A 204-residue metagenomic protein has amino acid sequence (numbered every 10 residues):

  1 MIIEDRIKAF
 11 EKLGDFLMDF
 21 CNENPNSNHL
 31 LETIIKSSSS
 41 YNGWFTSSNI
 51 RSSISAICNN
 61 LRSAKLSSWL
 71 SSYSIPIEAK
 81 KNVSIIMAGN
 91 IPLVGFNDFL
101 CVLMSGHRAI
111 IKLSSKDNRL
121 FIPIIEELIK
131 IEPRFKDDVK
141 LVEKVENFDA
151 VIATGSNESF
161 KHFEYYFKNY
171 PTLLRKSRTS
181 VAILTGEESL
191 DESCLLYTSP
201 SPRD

Functional and structural regions predicted by a protein language model:
M1-S84: N-terminal Rossmann-like NAD(P)+-binding subdomain of aldehyde/semialdehyde dehydrogenases
E11, S189, R203: Residue-level marker of positions within ordered structural domains that often coincide with functionally constrained
F16, E127, I131, S201: Active-site catalytic microenvironments for nucleophilic, acid-base chemistry
C21, C58, C101, C194-Y197: Generic recognition of cysteine residues
I35, N42, T46, P92 (+3 more regions): Sparse, context-dependent recognition of short Cys/His-centered cofactor- or disulfide-binding micro-motifs
L66-L195: Rossmann-like NAD(P) dinucleotide-binding subdomain of oxidoreductase/dehydrogenase enzymes
Y197-D204: Conserved small/polar residues in nucleotide/adenosyl-binding loops
